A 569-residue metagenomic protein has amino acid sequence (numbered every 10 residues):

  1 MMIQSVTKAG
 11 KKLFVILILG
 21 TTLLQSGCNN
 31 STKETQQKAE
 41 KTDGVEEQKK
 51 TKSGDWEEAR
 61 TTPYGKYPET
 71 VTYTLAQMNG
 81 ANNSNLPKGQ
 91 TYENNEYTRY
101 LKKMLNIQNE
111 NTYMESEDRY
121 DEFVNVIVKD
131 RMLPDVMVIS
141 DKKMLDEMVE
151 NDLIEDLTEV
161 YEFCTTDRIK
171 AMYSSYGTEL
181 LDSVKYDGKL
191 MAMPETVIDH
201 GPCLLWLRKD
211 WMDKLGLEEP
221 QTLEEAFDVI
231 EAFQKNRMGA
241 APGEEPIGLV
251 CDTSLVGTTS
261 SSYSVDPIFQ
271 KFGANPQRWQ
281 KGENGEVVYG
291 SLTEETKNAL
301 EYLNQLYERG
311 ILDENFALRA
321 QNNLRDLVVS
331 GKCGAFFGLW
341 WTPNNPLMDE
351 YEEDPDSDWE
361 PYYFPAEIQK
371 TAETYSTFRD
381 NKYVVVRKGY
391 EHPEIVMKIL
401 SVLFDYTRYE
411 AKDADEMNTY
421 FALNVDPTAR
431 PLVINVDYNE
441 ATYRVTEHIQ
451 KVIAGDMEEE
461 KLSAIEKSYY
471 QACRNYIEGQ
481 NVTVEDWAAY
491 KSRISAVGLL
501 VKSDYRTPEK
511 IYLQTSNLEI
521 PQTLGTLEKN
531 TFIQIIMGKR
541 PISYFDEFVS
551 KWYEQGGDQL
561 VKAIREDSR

Functional and structural regions predicted by a protein language model:
I3, C28-A226, V287-Y289, A411 (+2 more regions): Conserved N-terminal structural module of periplasmic/extracytoplasmic solute-binding proteins
T7-S31: Sec-dependent N-terminal signal peptides of Gram-positive bacterial secreted proteins and lipoproteins
E58, K398, D405-N530, K539: Conserved small-residue motifs centered on glycine
G65, D156-S175, E218, P276-E294 (+2 more regions): Short, solvent-exposed loop/beta-turn-alpha elements that line the ligand-binding surface or hinge of extracytoplasmic
R99-K102, L339, R474, Q480: Long, His/Glu/Asp-enriched segments that create or flank divalent metal/ion-associated functional microenvironments
K142-E179, V229-Q234, E244-R278, G334-M348: Carboxylate/His-rich catalytic cores and anion/metal-binding grooves
T158, K185-S260, K281-L327, K332 (+3 more regions): Helix-loop-helix "hinge/cap" segment bordering the ligand-binding cleft or interdomain interface
S254-R278, N304-A464: Extracytoplasmic/periplasmic substrate-binding proteins
